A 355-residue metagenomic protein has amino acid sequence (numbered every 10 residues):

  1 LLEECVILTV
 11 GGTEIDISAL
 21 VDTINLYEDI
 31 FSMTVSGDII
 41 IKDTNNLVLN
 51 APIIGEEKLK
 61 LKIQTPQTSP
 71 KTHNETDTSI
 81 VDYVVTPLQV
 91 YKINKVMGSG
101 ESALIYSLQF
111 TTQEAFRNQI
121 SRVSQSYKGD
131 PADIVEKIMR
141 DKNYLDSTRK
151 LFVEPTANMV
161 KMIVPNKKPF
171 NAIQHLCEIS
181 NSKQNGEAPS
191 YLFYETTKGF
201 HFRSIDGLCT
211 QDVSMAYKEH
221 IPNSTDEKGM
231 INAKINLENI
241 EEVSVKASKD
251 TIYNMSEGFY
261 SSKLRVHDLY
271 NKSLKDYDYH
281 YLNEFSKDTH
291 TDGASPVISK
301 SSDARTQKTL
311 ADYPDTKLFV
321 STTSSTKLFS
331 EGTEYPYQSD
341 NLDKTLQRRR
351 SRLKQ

Functional and structural regions predicted by a protein language model:
L1-I120: Assembly/oligomerization scaffold segments
N25-P52, N223-Q355: An acidic/polar, Gly/Ser/Thr-rich interaction patch typically located in mid-to-C-terminal regions of proteins
V48, Q119-K128, N158-V164: Second-shell loop/turn segments in exported
I54-K62, Y217-K218, T225, Q355: Glycine-centered loop/turn motifs
G55, R140, E178-S182: Short, intrinsically disordered, mixed-charge
P70-T72, I80-D82, L145-K150, N185-S190: Short secondary-structure capping/junction motifs at helix and strand boundaries
E101-R117, K128-L151: Glycine-rich, acidic and aromatic/proline-enriched surface loops and short helix-turn segments that act as binding
I105-L108, E114, L151-I252, S256-G258: Short beta-strand-centered interaction patches in the first periplasmic/extracellular domains of large envelope
